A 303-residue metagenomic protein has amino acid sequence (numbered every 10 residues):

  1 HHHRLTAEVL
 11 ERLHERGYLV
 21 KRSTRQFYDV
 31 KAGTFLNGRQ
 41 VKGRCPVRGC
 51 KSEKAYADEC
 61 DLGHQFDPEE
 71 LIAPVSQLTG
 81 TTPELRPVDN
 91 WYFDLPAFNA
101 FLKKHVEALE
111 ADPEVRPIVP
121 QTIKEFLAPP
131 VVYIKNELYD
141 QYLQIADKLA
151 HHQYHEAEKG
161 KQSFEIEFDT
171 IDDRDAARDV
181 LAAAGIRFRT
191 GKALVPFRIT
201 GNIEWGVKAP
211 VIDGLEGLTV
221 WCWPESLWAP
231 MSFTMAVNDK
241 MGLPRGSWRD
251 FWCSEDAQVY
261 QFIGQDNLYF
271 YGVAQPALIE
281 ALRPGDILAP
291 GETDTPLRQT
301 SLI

Functional and structural regions predicted by a protein language model:
H1-V20: N-terminal alpha-helical interaction blocks
H2-E8, K31-R39, K103: Short, solvent-exposed polar/charged micro-motifs at secondary-structure junctions
R4, V75-I303: Structured secondary-structure scaffolds
A7-V9, T24, A55, E70-I72 (+2 more regions): A short linear-motif detector with a strong N-terminal bias
G17-A97, H155: Cys/His-rich short segments
